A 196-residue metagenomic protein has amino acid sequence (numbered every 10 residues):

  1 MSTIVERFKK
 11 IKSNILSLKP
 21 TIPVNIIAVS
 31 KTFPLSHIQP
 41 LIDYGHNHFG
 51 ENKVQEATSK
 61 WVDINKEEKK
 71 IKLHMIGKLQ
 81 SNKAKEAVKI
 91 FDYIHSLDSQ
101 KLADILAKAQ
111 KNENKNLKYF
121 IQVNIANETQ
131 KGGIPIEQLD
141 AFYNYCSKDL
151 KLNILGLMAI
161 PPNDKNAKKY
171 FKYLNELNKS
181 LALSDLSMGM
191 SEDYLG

Functional and structural regions predicted by a protein language model:
M1-G196: Conserved alpha/beta-domain cores
